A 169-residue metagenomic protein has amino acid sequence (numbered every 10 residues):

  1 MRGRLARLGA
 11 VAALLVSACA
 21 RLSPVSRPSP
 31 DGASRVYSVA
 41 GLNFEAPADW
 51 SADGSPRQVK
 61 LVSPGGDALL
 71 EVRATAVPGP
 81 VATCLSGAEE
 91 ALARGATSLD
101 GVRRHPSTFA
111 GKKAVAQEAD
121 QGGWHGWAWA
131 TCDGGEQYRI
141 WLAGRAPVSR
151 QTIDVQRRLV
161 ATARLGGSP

Functional and structural regions predicted by a protein language model:
M1-G9: Bacterial N-terminal signal peptides that target proteins for export
A6, R73-T75, V160-A161: Juxtamembrane/interface motifs at transmembrane-helix termini
G9-A10, V39-G41, A128-T131: Alpha-helical interaction segments
V16-A18: C-terminal motif of bacterial Sec signal peptides marking the signal peptidase cleavage site
L22, R27-P28, A52-Q151: Conserved polar/disulfide-associated segments of primarily extracytoplasmic proteins
P24-S55: N-terminal "mature-domain start" segment
W50, I140-P169: Surface-exposed amphipathic alpha-helical segments
